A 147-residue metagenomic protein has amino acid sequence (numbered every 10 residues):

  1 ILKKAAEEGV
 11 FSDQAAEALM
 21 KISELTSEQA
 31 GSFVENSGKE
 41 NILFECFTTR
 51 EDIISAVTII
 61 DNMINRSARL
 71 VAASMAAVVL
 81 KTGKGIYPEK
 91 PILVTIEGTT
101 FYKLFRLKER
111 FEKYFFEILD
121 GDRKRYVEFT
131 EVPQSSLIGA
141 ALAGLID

Functional and structural regions predicted by a protein language model:
I1-D147: ATP-binding/phosphotransfer module of carbohydrate and carboxylate kinases, centering on a glycine-rich
